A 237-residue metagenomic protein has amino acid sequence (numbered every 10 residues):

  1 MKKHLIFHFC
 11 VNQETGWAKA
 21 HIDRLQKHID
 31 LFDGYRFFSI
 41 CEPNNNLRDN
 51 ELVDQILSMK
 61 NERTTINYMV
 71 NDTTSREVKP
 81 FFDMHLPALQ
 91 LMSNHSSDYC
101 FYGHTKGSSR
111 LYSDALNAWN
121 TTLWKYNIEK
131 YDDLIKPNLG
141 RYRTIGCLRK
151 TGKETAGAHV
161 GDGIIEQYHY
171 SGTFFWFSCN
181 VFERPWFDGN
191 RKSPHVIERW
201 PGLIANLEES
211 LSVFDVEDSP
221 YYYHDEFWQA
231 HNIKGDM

Functional and structural regions predicted by a protein language model:
M1-M237: ER/Golgi luminal nucleotide-sugar-dependent glycosyltransferases, focusing on the catalytic module
